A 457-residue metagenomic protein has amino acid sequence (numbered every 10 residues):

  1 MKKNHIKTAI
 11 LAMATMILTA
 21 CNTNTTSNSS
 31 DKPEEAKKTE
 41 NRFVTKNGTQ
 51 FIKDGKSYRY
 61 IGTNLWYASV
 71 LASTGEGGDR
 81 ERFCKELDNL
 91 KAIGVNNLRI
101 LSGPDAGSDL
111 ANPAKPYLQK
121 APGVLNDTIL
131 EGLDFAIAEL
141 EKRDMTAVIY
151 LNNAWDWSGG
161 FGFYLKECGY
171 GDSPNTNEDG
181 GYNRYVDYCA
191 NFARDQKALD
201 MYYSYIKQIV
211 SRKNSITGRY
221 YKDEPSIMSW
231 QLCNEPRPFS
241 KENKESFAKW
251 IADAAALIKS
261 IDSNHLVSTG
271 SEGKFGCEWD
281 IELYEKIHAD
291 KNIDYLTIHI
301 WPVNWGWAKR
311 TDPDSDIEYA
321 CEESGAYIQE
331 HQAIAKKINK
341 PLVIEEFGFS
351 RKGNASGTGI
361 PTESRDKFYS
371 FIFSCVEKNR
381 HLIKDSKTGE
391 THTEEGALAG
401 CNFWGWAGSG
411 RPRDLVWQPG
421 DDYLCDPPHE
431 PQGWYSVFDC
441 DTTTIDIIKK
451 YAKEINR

Functional and structural regions predicted by a protein language model:
M1-I10: Bacterial N-terminal signal peptides that target proteins for export
L18-A20: C-terminal motif of bacterial Sec signal peptides marking the signal peptidase cleavage site
N22-S29: Bacterial lipoprotein signal-peptidase II cleavage site
K32-E34: Carbohydrate-interacting/catalytic domains
K38-A308, S315-P341, F347-V376, R380-I455: Active-site mouth of glycoside hydrolases
